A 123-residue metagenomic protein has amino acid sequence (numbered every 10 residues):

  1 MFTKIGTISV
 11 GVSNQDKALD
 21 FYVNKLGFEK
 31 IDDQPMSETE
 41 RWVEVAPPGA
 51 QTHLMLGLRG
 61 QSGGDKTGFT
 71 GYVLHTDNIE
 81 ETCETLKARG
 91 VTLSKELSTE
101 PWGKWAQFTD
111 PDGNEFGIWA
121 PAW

Functional and structural regions predicted by a protein language model:
M1-F2, G64-K66: Short, flexible turn/loop "capping" segments at secondary-structure junctions
F2, S9-T52: Core segments of cupin and vicinal oxygen chelate
I5, W42, G103-W105: Conserved positions at the start
S13-D16, P48, K66-E115, A122-W123: Vicinal oxygen chelate
M36-S37, G63-D65: Short glycine/serine/proline-enriched coil/turn segments at secondary-structure junctions
H53, G117-I118: Short glycine-/small-residue motifs
L56: Conserved beta3 VAIK motif of the Hanks protein kinase fold
R59-G60: Short, polar loop motifs at secondary-structure junctions
